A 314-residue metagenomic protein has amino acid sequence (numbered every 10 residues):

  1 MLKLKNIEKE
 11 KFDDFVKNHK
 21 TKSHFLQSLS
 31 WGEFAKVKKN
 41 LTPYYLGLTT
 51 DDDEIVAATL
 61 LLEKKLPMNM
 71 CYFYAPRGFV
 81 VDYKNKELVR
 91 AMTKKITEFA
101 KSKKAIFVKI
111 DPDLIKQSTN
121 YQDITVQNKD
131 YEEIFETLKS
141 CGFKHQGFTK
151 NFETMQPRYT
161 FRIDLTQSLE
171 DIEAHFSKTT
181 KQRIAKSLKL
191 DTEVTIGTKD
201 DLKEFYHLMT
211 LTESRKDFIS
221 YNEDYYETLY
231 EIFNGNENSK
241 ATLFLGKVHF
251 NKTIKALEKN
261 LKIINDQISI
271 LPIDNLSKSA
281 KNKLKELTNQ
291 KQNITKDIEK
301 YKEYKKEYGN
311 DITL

Functional and structural regions predicted by a protein language model:
L4-D52, V56-M68, Q117, F143-T154 (+1 more regions): A conserved beta-strand-loop-helix scaffold within acyl/acetyltransferase catalytic domains
N69-D82, L314: Conserved acetyl-CoA binding element of GNAT-fold acetyltransferases
P76, K109-D111, D164: A cross-family glycoside hydrolase active-site/sugar-binding cleft signature
P76-N85, T212-K216: Short histidine-centered catalytic/ligand-binding loop motif
K86, I115-E132: Short, flexible/disordered intra-domain loops and linkers
A91-K104: Conserved acyl-CoA
K101-T119: Conserved GNAT acetyl-CoA-binding A-motif
K104-I110, F135, K139-K150, E170-D171: Short secondary-structure capping/junction motifs at helix and strand boundaries
